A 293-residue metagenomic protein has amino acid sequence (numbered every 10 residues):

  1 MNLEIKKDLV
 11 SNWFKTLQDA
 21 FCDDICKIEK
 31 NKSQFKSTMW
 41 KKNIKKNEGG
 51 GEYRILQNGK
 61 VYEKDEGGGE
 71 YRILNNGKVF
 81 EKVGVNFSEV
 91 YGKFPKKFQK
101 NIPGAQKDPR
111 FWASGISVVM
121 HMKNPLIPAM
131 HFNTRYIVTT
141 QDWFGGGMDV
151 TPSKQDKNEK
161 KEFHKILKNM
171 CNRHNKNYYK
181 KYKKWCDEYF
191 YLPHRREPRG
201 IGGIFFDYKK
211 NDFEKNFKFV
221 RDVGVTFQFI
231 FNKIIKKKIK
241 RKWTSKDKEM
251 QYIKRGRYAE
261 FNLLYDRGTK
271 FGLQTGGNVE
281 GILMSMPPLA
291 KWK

Functional and structural regions predicted by a protein language model:
N2-P103, K209-L264: Gly/Pro-rich turn-and-neighbor structural signature
K6, M122-N124, V138-T140, V150-K157 (+2 more regions): A generic structural motif
K78-Y136: Long, hydrophobic/aromatic-enriched structural stretches that serve as scaffold segments
K82-V83, W112-S114, W143-T151, E197-N211 (+1 more regions): Glycine-rich, often proline-containing surface loops adjacent to acidic residues and nearby aromatics that form
F98-K100, E159, K215, K270-G276: Short conserved micro-motifs at the rims of enzyme active sites and ligand-binding pockets
M122, A129, T269-K293: Long, contiguous binding/interaction regions
T140-K184: Compact, glycine/acidic-enriched structural inserts
M170-F219, K233-K236: Long, charged, mostly alpha-helical binding arms that flank functional sites
